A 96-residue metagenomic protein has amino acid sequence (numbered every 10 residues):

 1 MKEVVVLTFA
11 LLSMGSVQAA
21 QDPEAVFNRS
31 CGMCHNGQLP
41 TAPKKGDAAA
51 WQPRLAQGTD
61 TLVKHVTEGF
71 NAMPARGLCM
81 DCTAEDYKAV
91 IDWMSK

Functional and structural regions predicted by a protein language model:
V4-S13: Bacterial N-terminal signal peptides
G15-A20: Sec/Tat signal peptide C-region and signal peptidase I cleavage site
E24-N28: Short sequence/structural segments immediately N-terminal
S30-G37, V90: The canonical Cys-X-X-Cys-His
N36-K64: Gly/Gly-Pro-rich "capping" loops immediately C-terminal to redox-active cysteine motifs in periplasmic/lumenal
A42-K44, H65-M94: Axial heme c-ligation environment in periplasmic c-type cytochrome domains
